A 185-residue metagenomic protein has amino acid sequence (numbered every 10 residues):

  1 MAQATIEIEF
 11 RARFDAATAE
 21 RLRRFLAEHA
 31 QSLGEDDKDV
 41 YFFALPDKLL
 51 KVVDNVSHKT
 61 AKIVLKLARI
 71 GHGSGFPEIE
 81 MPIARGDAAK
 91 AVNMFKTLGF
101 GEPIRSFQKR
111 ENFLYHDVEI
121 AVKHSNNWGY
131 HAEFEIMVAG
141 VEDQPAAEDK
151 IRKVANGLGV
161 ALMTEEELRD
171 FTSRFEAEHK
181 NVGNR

Functional and structural regions predicted by a protein language model:
M1-D117, V160-R185: N-terminal strand-loop-strand beta-hairpin
T5, E20-L22, A132, D149-A155: Glyoxalase I/VOC metalloenzyme domain signal
G73-E78, A132-E133, D143-P145: A short, polar/proline- and glycine-enriched secondary-structure boundary/capping micro-motif
P82-I83, A139, D143: Short alpha-helix boundary/capping segments
I104-G140: Conserved, surface-exposed functional patches that form binding/active-site neighborhoods
E142-D170: Mixed-charge, glycine-accented linear interaction segment located at domain edges/termini
